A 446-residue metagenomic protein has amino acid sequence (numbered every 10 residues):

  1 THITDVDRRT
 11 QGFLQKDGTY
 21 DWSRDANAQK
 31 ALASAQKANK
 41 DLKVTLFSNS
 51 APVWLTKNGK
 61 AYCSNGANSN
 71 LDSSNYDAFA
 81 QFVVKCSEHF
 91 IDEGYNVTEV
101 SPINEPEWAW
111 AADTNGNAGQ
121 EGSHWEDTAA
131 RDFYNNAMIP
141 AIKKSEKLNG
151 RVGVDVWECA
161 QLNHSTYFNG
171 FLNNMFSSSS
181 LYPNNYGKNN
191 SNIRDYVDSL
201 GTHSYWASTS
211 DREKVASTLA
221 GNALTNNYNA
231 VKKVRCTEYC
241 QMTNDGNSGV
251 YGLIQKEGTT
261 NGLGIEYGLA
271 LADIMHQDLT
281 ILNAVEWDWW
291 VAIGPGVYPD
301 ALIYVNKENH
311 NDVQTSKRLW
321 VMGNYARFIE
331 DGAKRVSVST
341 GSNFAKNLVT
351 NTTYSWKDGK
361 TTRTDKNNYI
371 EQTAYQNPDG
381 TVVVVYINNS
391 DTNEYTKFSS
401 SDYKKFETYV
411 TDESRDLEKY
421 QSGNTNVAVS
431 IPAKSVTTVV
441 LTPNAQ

Functional and structural regions predicted by a protein language model:
T1, K43-F47, T98-P102, G153-V156 (+5 more regions): Structural recognition of the beta-strand scaffold that forms the well-ordered cores of secreted hydrolase catalytic
T1-T98, P102, W110, N117-T128 (+3 more regions): N-terminal catalytic cores of secreted or lumenal carbohydrate-active enzymes
T4-K16, K60-L71, N115-S123, G170-S191 (+3 more regions): Surface-exposed intrinsically disordered loops and tails
A78-K85, H89-N96, P106, A111-N244: Active-site neighborhood of glycoside hydrolase catalytic domains
K233-I329, K334-N351: Aromatic/acidic polysaccharide-binding cleft in carbohydrate-active enzymes
A345-K404, K434: Carbohydrate-binding surface patches
S400-L417: Solvent-exposed beta-hairpin/edge-strand motifs
S422-Q446: C-terminal beta-strand-rich structural cap/linker in extracellular carbohydrate-active enzymes
